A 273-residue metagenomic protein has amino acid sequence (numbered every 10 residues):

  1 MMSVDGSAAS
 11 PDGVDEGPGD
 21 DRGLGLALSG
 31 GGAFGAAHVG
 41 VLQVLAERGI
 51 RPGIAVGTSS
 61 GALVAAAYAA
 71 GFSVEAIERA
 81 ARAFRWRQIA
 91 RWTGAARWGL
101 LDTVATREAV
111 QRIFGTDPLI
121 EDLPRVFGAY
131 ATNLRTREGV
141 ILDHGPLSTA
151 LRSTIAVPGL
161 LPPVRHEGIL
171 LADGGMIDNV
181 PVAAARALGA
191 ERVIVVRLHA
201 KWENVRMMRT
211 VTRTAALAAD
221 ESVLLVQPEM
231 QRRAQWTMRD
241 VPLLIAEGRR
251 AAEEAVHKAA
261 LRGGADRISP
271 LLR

Functional and structural regions predicted by a protein language model:
M1-T58, A66-R273: Patatin-like phospholipase
